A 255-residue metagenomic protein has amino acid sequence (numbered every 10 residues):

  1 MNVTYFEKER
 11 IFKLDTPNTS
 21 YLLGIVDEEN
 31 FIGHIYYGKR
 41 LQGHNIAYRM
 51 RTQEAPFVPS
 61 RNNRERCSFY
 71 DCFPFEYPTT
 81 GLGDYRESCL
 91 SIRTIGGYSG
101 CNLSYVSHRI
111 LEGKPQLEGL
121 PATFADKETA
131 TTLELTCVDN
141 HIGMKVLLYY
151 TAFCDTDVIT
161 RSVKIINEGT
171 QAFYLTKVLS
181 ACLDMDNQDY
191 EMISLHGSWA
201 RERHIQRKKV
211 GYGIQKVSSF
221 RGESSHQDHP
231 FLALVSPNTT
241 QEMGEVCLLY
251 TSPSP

Functional and structural regions predicted by a protein language model:
M1-E9: Short, Gly/Pro- and small/polar-rich lid/capping loops
K13, E134-T136, K164: Residue-level detector of beta-strand face positions
D15, E28-N30, Y37-K39, R51-T52 (+1 more regions): Acidic (Asp/Glu-rich), glycine- and aromatic
I35-S60: Acidic, aromatic-enriched beta-alpha/helix-loop junctions
T79-T156: Extended, loop-rich substrate-binding clefts of extracytoplasmic carbohydrate-active enzymes
S198-V246: Active-site/ligand-binding surface loops and adjacent short beta/alpha elements that line catalytic pockets across
Y250-P255: Conserved small/polar residues in nucleotide/adenosyl-binding loops
